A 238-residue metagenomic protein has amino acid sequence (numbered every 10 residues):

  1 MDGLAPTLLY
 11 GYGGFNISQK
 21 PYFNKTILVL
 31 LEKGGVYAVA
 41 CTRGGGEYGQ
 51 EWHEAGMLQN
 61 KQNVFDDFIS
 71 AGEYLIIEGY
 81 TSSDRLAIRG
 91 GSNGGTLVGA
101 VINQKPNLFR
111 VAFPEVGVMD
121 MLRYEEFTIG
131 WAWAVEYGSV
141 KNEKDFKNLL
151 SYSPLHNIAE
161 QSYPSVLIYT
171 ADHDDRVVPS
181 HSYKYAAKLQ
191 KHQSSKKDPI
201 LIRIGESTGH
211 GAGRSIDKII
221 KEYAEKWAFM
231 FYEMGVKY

Functional and structural regions predicted by a protein language model:
D2-G13: Short beta-strand element of the alpha/beta-hydrolase
L4, N24, K33, N142 (+1 more regions): Short loop/turn elements that form and flank the Walker-type P-loop nucleotide-binding site in RecA-like NTPase cores
A5, G35, L108-R110: Short beta-strand segments enriched for Tyr within beta-sheet-rich domains, predominantly fibronectin type III
L8, F23, S151-P154: Amphipathic coiled-coil/heptad-repeat helices and related helical stalk/stem segments that mediate oligomerization
G13-I17, Y37: Serine-hydrolase catalytic-loop signature spanning alpha/beta hydrolases and amidase-signature enzymes
N16-Y22, S180: Glycine/threonine-rich flexible loop motifs
P21-A40: Short amphipathic alpha-helix adjacent to the substrate-entry channel of hydrolases
V39-Y238: Active-site-proximal cap/loop segments of hydrolase catalytic domains
